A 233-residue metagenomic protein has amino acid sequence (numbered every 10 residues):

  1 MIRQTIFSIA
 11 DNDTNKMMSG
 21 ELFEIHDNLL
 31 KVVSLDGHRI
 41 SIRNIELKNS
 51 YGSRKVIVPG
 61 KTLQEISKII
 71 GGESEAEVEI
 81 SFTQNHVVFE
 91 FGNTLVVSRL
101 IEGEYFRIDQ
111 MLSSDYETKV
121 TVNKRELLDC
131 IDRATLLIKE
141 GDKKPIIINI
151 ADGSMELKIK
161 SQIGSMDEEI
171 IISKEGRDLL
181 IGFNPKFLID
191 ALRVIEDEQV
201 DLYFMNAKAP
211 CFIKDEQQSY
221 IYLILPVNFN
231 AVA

Functional and structural regions predicted by a protein language model:
M1-I42, N49-I101, Y116-A233: DNA polymerase processivity clamps
E104: Glycine-rich, pocket-lining loop/helix-strand segments that form or immediately flank
